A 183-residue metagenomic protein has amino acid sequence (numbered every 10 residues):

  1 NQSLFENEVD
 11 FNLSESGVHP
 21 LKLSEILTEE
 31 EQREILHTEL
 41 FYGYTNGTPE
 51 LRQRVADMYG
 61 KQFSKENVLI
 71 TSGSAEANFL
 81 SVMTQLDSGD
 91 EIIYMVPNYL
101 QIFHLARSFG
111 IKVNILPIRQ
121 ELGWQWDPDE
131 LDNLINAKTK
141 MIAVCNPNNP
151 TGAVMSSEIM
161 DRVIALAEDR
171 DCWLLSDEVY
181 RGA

Functional and structural regions predicted by a protein language model:
N1-G73, L80: N-terminal small-domain helix-loop-helix segment of the aminotransferase-like
L13-S16, V55, V68, I92 (+4 more regions): Generic structural signal for small/hydrophobic residues in well-ordered secondary structure, especially within
S16-P20, A75, Y99, N148-P150 (+1 more regions): Short, solvent-exposed loop/turn segments at secondary-structure junctions
T48, S74-A75, Y99, W124: Conserved donor sugar-nucleotide recognition element shared by glycan-biosynthetic enzymes
F63-V68, S88-E91, K138: Short acidic capping loops at alpha-helix termini that bridge into adjacent secondary structure
T84-A106: Conserved PLP-anchoring active-site segment centered on the Schiff-base-forming lysine
V96, K112-E121: Short beta->alpha connector loops at strand-helix junctions that form conserved, small/polar/Pro-enriched
Q120-A183: Active-site phosphate-binding strand-loop segment of PLP-dependent enzymes
